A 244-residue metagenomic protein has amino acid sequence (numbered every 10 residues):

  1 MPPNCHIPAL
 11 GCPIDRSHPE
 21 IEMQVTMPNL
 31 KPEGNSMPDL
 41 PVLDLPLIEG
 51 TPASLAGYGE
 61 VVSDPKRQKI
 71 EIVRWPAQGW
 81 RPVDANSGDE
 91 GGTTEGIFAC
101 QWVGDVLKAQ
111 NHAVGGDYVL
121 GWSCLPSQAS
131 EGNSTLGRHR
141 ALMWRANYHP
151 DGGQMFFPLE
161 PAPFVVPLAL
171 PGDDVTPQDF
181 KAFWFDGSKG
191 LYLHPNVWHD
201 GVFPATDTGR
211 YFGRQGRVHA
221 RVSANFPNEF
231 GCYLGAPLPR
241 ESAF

Functional and structural regions predicted by a protein language model:
P3-C5: Ser/Thr/Pro/Gly-rich low-complexity, intrinsically disordered segments
A9-A182, Q215-A224, A236-F244: Non-catalytic, conserved peripheral segments adjacent to functional cores
Q154-F157, G190-L191, V202: His/acidic/aromatic-lined binding-pocket segments of jelly-roll/cupin-type domains and related regulatory beta-sandwich
W184-W198: Conserved metal-binding segment of the jelly-roll/cupin
V197-P227: A short beta-strand-loop micro-motif that forms or neighbors metal/cofactor- and ligand-binding patches at active-site
C232-L234: Compact, glycine/acidic-enriched structural inserts
